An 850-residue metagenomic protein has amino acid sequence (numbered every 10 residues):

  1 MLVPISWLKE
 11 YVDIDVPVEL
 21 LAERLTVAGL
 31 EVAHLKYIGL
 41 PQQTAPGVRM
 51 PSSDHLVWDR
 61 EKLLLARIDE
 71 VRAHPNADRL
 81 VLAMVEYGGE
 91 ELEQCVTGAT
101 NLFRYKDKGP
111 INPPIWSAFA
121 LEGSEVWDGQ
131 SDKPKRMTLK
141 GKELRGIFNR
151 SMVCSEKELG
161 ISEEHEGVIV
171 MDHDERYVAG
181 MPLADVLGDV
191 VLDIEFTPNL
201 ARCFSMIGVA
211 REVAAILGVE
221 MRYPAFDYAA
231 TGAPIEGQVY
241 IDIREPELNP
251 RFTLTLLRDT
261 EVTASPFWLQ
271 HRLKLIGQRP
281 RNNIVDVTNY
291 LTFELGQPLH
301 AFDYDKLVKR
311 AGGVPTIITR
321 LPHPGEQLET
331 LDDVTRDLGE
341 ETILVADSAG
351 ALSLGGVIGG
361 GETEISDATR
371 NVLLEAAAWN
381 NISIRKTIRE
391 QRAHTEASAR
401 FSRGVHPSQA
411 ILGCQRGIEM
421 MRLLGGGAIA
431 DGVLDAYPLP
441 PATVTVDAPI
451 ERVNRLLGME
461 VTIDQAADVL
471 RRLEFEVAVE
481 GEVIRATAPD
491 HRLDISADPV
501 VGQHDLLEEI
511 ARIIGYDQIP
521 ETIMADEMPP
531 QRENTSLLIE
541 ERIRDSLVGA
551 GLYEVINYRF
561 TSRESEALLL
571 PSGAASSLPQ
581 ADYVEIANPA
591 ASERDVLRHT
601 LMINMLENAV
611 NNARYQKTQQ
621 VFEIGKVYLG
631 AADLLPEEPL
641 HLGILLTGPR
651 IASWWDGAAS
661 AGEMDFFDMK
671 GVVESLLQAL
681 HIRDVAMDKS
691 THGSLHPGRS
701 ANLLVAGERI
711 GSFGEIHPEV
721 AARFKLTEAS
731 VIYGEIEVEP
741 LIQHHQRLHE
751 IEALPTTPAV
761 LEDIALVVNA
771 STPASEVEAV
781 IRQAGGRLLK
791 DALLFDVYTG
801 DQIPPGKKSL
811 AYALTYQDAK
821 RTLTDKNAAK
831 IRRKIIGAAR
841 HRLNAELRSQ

Functional and structural regions predicted by a protein language model:
M1-A230, L373, E390, E396 (+4 more regions): Phosphate-backbone binding interfaces of nucleic-acid-interacting proteins
L2, R472-V479, R485, L634-E637 (+2 more regions): A carboxyl-terminal module marker
I5, E23-G29, S53-H55, V81 (+2 more regions): Glycine/proline-enriched, intrinsically flexible loops and inter-domain linkers
P51-D54, L64-V96, H271, T288-E364: Conserved mixed alpha/beta core segments that line enzyme active sites in large multi-domain catalysts
V71-A73, G89, L139-K142, I318-I358 (+6 more regions): Class II aminoacyl-tRNA synthetase-like tRNA-binding/catalytic domains
E143-C154, I169, G180-V186, V190 (+5 more regions): Mobile "lid/hinge" segments at catalytic clefts and subdomain interfaces of large enzymes
V213-R244, G425-V453, L457-E460, L506: Terminal amphipathic helices with adjacent charged low-complexity linkers/tails
V446-Q619, T815-Q817, T822, N827-Q850: Extended, well-folded interaction surfaces typified by the phenylalanyl-tRNA synthetase beta subunit core
